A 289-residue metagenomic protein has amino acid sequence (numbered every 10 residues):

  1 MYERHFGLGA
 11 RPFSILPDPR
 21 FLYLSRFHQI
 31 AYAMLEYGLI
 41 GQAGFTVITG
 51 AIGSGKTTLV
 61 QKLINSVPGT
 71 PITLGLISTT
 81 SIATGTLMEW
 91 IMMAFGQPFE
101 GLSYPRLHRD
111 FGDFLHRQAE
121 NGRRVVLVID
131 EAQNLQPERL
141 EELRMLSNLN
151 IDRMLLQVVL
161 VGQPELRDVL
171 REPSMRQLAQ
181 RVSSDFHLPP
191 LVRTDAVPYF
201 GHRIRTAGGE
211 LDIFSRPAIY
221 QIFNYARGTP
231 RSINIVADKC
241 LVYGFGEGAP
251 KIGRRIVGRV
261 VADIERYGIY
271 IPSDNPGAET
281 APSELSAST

Functional and structural regions predicted by a protein language model:
M1-Q42, Y270, D274-T289: A short, basic N-terminal segment
L8-F13, P71-I72, I82-G101: Conserved NTP-binding/hydrolysis module of P-loop NTPases
G41-K62, T80: Walker A/P-loop nucleotide-binding motif
I64-V67, L166-R181: Short regulatory helix/loop adjacent to the ATP-binding pocket of P-loop NTPases
I77-S81, L170, S183-A196: Conserved AAA+ ATPase "SRH/arginine-finger" region at the nucleotide-binding site
A83-T84, F99-E142, N150-M154, V192-A196 (+3 more regions): Mid-core helix/loop region of P-loop NTP-binding domains shared across ATPases and GTPases
L188-S215: Conserved small helical "lid"/interfacial subdomain of P-loop NTPases
A207-T289: C-terminal alpha-helical "lid" subdomain
